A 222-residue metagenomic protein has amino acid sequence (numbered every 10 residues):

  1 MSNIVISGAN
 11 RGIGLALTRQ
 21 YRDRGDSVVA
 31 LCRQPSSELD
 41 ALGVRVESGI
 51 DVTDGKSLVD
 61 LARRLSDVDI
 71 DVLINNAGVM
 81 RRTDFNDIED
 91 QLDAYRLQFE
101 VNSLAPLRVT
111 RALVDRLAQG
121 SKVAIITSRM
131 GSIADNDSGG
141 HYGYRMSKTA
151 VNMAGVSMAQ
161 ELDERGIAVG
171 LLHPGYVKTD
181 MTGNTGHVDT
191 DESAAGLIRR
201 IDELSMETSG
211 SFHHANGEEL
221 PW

Functional and structural regions predicted by a protein language model:
I6-S7, N75-N76, K122-S128, A168-H173: Structural signature of the Rossmann-like NAD(P)-dependent dehydrogenase/reductase core
S7-R22: N-terminal Rossmann NAD(P)H-binding glycine-rich loop of SDR-like oxidoreductase domains
R24-L39: Conserved glycine-rich Rossmann-like NAD(P)H-binding loop of the short-chain dehydrogenase/reductase
L42-K56: Rossmann-fold cofactor-recognition segment
V79, N86-F99, L107-R108, D115 (+1 more regions): Catalytic loop of short-chain dehydrogenase/reductase
N152, L162-L172, V177, E207-F212: Conserved Rossmann-fold SDR core element
L171-L172, G183-W222: C-terminal helical subdomain
